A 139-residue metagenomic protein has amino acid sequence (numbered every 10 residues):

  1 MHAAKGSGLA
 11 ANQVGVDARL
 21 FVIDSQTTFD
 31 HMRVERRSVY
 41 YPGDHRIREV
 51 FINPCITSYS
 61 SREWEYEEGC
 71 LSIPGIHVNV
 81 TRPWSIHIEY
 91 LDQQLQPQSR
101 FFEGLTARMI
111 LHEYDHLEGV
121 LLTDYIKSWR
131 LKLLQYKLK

Functional and structural regions predicted by a protein language model:
H2-L111, H116-K139: Active-site rim/adjacent substrate-binding subdomains
